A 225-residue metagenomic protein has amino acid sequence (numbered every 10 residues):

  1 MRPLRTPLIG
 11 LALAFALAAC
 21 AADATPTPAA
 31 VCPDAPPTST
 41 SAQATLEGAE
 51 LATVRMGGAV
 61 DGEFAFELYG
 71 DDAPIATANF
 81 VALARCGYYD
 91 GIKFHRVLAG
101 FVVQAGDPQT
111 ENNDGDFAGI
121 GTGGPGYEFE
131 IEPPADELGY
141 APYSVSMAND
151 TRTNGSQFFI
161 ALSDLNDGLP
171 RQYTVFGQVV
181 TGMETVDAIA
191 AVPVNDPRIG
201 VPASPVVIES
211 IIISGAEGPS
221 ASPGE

Functional and structural regions predicted by a protein language model:
M1-R5: Positively charged n-region of N-terminal signal peptides that target proteins for export
L8, A12, A16, C20-E225: Cyclophilin-like peptidyl-prolyl cis-trans isomerases
